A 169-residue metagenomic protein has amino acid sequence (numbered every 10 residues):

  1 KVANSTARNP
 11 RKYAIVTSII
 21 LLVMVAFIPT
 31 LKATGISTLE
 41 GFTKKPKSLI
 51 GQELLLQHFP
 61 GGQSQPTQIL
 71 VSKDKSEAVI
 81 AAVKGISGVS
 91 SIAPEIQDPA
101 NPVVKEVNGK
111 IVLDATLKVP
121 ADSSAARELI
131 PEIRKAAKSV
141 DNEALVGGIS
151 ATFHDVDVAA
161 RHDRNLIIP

Functional and structural regions predicted by a protein language model:
N4, T17, I28, E53-L55 (+1 more regions): Residue-level detector of functional hotspots within protein domains
R8-N9, V140: Structured helix-beta-strand junction loops
P10-K47: Transmembrane helices with small-residue packing motifs
A33-P169: Structured non-transmembrane domains adjacent to transmembrane bundles in polytopic membrane proteins
